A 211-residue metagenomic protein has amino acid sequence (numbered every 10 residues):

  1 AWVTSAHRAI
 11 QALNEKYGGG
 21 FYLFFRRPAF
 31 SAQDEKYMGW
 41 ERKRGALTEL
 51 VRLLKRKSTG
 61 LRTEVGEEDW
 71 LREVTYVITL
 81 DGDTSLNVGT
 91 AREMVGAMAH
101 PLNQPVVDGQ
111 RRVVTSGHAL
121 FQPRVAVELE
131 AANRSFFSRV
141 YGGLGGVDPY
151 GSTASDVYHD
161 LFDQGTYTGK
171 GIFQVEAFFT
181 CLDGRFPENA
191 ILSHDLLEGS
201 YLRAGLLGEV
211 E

Functional and structural regions predicted by a protein language model:
A1-E211: Internal catalytic domains of large membrane-associated glycosyltransferases
